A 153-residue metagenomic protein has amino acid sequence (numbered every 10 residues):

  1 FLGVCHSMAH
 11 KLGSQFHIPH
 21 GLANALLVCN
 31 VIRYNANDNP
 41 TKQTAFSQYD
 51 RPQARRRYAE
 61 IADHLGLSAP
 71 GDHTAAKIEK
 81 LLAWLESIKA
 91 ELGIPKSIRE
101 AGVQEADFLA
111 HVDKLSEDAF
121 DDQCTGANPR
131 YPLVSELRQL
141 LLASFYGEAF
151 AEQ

Functional and structural regions predicted by a protein language model:
F1-H6, P95-D113, G126: A glycine-biased, small/acidic residue-tolerant capping/turn segment at secondary-structure junctions
F1-N24, D121-A127: Glycine-rich phosphate/pyrophosphate-binding beta-alpha loops
V4, M8, A23-L27, R57 (+5 more regions): Residue-level detector of well-ordered alpha-helical segments, enriched for hydrophobic/aromatic packing positions
M8, V28-I32, L85, K89 (+2 more regions): Short alpha-helical scaffolding segments that buttress acidic/His motifs in well-ordered protein cores
L12, L65, G102, L141-S144: A general structural motif at alpha-helix termini
L22-D107, F150-A151: Gly/Pro-rich interdomain helix-loop hinge
D107-Q153: Short, amphipathic C-terminal "tail helix"
